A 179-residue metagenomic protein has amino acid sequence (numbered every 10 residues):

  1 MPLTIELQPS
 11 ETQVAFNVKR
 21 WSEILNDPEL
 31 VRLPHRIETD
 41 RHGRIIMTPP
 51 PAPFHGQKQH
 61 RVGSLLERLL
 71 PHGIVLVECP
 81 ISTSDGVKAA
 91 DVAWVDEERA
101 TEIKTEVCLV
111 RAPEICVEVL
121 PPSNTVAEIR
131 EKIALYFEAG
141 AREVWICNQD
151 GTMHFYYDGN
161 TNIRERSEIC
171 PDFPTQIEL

Functional and structural regions predicted by a protein language model:
M1-L179: Gly/Pro/Ser/Thr-rich low-complexity, intrinsically disordered segments predominantly at protein N-termini
